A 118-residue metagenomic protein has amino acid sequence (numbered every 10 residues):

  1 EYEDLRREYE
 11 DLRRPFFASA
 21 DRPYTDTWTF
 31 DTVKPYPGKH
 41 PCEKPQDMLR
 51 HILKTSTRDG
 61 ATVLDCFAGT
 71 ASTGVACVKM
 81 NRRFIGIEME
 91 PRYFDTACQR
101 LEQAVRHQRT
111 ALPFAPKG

Functional and structural regions predicted by a protein language model:
E1-G118: Class I S-adenosyl-L-methionine
